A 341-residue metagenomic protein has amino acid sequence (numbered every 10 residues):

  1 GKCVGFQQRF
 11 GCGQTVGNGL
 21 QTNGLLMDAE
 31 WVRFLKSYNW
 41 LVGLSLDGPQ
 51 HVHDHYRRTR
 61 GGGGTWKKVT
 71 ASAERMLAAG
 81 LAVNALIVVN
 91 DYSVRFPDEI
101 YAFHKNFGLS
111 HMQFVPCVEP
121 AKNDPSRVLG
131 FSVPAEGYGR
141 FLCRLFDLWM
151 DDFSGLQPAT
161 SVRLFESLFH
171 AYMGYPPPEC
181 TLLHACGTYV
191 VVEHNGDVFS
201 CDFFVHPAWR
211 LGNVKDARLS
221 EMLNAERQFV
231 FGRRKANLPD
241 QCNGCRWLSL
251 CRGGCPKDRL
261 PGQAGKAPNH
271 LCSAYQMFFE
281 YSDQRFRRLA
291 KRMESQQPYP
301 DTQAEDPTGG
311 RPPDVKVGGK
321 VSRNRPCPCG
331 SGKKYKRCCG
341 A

Functional and structural regions predicted by a protein language model:
G1-V42, L46-V52, T59-A71, R75-M76 (+1 more regions): Canonical radical SAM enzyme core domain
H55-K67, E74, A78-T181, A185 (+3 more regions): Radical SAM enzyme [4Fe-4S]-AdoMet core and its adjacent flexible, acidic and glycine-rich loops/tails across
P177, V205-L248: Membrane-interface junctions of multi-pass transporters
S200-F203, P239-K257, A274, P328-G340: Local cysteine-cluster metal-coordination motifs and their immediate loop/turn environment, predominantly Fe-S cluster
R227-K235, P239-C242, P256-P261, P312-G318 (+1 more regions): Short, intrinsically disordered, charge-biased short linear motifs at domain edges
V230-R234, P268-G310: Short Fe-S-cluster ligation motifs
G254-L260, G265-K266, D283-R287, C339-A341: Short cysteine/histidine-rich zinc-coordinating motifs and their immediately flanking basic loops
R292-A341: Acidic/negatively charged segments and metal-coordination signatures
